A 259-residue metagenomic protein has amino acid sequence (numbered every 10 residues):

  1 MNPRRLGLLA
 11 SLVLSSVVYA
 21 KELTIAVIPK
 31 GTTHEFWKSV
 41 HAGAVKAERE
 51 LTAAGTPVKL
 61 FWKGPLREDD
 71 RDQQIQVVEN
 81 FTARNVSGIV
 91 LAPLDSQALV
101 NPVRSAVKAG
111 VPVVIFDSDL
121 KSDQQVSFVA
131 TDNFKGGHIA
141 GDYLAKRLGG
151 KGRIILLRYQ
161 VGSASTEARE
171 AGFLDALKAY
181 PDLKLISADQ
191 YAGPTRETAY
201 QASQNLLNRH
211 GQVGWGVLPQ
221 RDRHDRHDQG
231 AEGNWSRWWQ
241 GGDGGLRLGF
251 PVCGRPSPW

Functional and structural regions predicted by a protein language model:
N2-Y19: Gram-negative bacterial Sec-dependent N-terminal signal peptides
Y19-W259: A residue-level marker of the well-folded mature domains of exported/periplasmic proteins
